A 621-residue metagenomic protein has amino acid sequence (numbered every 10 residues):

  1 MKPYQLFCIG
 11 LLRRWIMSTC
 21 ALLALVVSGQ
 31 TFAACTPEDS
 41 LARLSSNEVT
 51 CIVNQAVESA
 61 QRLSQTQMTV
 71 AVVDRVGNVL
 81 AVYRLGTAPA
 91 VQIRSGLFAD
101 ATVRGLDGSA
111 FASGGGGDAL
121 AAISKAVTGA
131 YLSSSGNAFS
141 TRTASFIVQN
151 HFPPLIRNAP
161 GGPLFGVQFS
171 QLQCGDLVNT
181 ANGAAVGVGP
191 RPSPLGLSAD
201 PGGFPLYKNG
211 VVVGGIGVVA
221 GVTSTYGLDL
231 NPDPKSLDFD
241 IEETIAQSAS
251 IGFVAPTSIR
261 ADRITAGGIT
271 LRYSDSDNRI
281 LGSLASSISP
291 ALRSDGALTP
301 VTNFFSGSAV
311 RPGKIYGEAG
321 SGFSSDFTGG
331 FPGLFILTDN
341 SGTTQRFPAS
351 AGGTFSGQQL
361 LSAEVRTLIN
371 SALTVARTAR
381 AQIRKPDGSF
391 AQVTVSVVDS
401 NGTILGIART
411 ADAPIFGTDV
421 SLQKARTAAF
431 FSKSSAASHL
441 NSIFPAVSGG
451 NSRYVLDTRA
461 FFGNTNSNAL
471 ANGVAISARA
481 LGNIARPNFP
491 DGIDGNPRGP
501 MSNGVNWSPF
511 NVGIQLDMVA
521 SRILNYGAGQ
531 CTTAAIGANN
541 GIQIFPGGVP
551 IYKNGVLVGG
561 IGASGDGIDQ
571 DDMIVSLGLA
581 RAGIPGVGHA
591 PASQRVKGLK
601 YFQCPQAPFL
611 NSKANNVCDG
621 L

Functional and structural regions predicted by a protein language model:
M1-R13: N-terminal secretory signal peptides that target proteins for export/translocation
L12, L23, Q515-M518: Amphipathic alpha-helical interaction segments
W15-A21: Sec-dependent signal peptide hydrophobic core
S28-Q30: N-terminal signal peptide c-region/cleavage motif recognized by signal peptidases
A34-L621: Flexible, solvent-exposed loop/hinge segments and secondary-structure transition points
